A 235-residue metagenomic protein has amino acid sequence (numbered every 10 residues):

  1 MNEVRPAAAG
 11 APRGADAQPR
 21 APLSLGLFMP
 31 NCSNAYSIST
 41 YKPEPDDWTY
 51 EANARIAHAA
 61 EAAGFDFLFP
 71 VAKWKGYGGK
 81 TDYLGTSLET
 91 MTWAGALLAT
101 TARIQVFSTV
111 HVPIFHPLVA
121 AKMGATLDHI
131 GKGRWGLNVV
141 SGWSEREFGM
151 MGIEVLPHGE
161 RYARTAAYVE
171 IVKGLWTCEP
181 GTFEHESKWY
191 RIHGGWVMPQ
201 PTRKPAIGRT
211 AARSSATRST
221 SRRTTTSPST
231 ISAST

Functional and structural regions predicted by a protein language model:
N2-T100, Q200-I207, S214-T224, S232: N-terminal beta1-alpha1-beta2 module of alpha/beta enzyme domains
E3-L23, P113-S227, I231-T235: Internal, glycine-rich beta/alpha segment that forms the wall or movable "lid" of small-molecule/cofactor binding
Y41, T109-H111: Short strand-loop junctions, especially beta-strand C-caps/beta-turns that link beta-sheets to coils or alpha-helices
G64, A102, G131-G133: Active-site-proximal glycine-rich helix-loop-beta segment
G64-A72, V106-F107, G136-V140: Short beta-strand segments at enzyme active-site cores
D66, R103, G181-T182: A general structural signal for well-ordered secondary-structure junctions
T100-S108: Conserved catalytic cysteine-centered active-site region of acyl-thioester-dependent Claisen-condensing enzymes
